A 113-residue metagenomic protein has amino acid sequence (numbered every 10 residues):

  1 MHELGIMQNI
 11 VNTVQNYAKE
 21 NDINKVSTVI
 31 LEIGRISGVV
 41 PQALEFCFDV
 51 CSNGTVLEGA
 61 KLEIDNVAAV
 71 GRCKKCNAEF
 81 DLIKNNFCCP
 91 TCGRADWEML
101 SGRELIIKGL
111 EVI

Functional and structural regions predicted by a protein language model:
M1-E58, E63: Long, charged N-terminal interaction/targeting segments
Y17-N21, T91-W97: Short aromatic-glycine motifs in intrinsically disordered, low-complexity regions
K61-A69, A78-I83: Short, flexible, mixed-charge glycine/proline-rich loop motifs that serve as phosphate/nucleic-acid-contacting
G71, F87, L105: Cys/His-enriched microdomains
C73-C76, C89-C92: Short cysteine-rich clusters marking metal-coordination/redox-active sites
D81, W97-E98: Short functional micro-motifs and their immediate structural scaffolds
G109-I113: Short hydrophobic/aromatic patches at helix-to-coil boundaries
